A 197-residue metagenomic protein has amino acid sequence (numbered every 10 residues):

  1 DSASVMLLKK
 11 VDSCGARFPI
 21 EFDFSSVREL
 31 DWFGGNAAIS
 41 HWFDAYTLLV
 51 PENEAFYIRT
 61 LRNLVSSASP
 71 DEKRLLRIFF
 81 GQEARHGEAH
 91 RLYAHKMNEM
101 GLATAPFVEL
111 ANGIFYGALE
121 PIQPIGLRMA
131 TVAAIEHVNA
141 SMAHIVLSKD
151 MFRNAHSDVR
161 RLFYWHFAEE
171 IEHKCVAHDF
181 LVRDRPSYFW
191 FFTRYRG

Functional and structural regions predicted by a protein language model:
S4-G197: Non-heme di-metal
